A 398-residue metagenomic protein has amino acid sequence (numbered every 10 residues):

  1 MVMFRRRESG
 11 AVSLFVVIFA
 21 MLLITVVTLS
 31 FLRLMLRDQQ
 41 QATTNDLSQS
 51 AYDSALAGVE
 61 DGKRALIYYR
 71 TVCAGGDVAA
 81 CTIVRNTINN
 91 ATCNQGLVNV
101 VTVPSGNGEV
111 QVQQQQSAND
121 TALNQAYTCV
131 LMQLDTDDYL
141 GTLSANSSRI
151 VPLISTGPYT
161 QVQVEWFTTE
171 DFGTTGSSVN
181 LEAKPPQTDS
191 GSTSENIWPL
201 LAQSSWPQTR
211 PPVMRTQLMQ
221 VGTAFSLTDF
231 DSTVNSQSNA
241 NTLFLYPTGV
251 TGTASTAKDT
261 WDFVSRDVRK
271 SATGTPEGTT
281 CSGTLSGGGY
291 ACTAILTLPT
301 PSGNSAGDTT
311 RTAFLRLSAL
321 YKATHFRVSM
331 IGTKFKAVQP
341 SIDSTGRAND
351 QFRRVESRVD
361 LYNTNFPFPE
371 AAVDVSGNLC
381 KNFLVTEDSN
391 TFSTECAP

Functional and structural regions predicted by a protein language model:
V2-I197, L201-A202, R311-F335, D343 (+3 more regions): Beta-strand/loop motifs with alternating small/hydrophobic and polar/acidic residues, enriched in the first structured
D135-G303, G307, T312, T333-F335: Extended repeat-based interaction scaffolds and adjacent low-complexity, acidic/S/T/P-biased segments that form broad
